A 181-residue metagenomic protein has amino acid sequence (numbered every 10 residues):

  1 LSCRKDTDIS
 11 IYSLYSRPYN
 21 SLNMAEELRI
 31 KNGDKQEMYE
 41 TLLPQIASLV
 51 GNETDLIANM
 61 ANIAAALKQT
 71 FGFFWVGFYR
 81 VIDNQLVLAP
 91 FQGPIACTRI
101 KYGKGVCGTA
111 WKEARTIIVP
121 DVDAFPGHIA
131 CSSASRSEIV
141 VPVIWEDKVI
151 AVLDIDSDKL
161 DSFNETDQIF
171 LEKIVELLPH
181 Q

Functional and structural regions predicted by a protein language model:
L1-N23: Short, Lys/Arg-enriched N-terminal segments with co-localized hydrophobic residues within the first ~10-30 amino acids
N23-P90, L178-Q181: Intrinsically disordered, low-complexity terminal regulatory regions
L43, A47, S157-Q181: Juxtadomain coupling helices with adjacent low-complexity linkers
T70, A130-S135: Short loop/turn motifs at secondary-structure junctions and domain boundaries
W75, V140, V152: Short hydrophobic/aromatic beta-strand element in the GNAT-like acyltransferase core that lines or flanks the acyl-donor
V81, Q85-C131: Regulatory sensory and allosteric helical modules in signal-transduction proteins and certain transcription factors
S137-I144: A short, aliphatic-rich beta-strand micro-motif
I144-S157: Sensory-domain boundary capping and coupling elements
